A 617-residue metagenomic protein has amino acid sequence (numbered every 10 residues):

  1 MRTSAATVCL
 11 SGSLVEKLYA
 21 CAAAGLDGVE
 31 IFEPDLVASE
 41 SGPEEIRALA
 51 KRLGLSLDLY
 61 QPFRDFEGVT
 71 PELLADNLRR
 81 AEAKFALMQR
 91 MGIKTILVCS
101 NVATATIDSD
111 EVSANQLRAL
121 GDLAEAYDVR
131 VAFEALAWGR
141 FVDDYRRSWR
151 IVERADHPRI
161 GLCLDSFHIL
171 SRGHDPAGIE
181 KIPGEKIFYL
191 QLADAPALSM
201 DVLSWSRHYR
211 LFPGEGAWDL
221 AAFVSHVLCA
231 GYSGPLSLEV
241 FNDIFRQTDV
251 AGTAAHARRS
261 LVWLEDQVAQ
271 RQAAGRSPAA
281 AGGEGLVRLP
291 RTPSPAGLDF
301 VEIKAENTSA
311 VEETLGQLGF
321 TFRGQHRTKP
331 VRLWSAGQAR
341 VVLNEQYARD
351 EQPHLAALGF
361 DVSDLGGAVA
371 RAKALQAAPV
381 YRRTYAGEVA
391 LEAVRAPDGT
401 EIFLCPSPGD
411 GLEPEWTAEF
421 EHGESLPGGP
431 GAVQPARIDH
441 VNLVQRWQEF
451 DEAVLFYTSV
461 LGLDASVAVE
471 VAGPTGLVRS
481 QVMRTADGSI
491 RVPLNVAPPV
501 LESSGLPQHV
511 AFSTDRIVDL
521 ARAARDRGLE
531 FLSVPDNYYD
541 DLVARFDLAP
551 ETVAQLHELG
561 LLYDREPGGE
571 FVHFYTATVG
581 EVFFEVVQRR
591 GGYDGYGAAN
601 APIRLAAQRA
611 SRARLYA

Functional and structural regions predicted by a protein language model:
T3-T7, V29-I31, L57-P62, I96-V98 (+5 more regions): Hydrophobic faces of well-ordered beta-strands that scaffold small-molecule active sites in alpha/beta enzyme cores
A5, C21, V29, A50 (+8 more regions): Conserved, mostly hydrophobic/aromatic
V8-L14, F32-P43, D65-A75, A103-D108 (+4 more regions): Acidic-and-aromatic substrate-binding clefts and catalytic sites of carbohydrate-active enzymes
V15-P34, K84, M91-G92, T314-R323 (+1 more regions): Catalytic domains of carbohydrate-active enzymes, especially glycoside hydrolases
L18-A23, A38-L59, R79-G92, R118-A126 (+3 more regions): Acidic (Asp/Glu)-rich catalytic clusters
A23, G252, S277-G324, S335-Y381 (+2 more regions): Glyoxalase I/VOC metalloenzyme domain signal
G28-V29, A119-A217: Acidic/histidine-rich catalytic cores of soluble enzymes
E67-G161, S171, G252, H256 (+1 more regions): Active-site acidic/histidine proton-transfer and metal-coordination neighborhood in alpha/beta enzyme cores
